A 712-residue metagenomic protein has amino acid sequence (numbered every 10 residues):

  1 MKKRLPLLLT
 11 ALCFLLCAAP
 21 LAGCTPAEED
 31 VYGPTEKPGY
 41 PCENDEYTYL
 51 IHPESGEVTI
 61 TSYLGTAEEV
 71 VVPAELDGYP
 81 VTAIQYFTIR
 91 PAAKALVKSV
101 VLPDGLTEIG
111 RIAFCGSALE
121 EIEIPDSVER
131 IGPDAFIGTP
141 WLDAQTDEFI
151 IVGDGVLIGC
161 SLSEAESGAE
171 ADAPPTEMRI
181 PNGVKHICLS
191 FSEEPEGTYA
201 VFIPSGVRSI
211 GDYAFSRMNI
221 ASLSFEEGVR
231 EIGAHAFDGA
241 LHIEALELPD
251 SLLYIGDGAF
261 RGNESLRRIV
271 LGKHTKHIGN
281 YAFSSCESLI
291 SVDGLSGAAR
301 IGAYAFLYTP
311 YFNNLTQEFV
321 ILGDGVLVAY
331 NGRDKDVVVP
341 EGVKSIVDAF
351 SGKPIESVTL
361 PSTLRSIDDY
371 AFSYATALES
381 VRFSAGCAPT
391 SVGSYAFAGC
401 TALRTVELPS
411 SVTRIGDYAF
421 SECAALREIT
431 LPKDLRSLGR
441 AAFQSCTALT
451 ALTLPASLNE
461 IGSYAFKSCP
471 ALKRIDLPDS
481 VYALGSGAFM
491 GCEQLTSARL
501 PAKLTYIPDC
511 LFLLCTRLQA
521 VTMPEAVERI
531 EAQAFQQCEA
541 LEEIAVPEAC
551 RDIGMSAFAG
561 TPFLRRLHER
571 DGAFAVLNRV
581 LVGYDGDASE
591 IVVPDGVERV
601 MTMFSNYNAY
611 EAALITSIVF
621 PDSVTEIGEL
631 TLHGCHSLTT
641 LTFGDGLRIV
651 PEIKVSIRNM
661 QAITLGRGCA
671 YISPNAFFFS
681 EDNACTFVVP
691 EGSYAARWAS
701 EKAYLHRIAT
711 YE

Functional and structural regions predicted by a protein language model:
M1-L9: Bacterial N-terminal signal peptides that target proteins for export
T10-P20: Bacterial N-terminal signal peptides
A18-K37: Sec-dependent signal peptide cleavage junction
E46-S55, G65-T82, A93-E108, G116-R130 (+25 more regions): Structural signature of tandem-repeat unit edges
Y86-A92: Short secondary-structure subsegments characteristic of cysteine-rich extracellular domains
F87, R111-A113, P133-A135, S190 (+19 more regions): Consensus positions within tandem repeat domains that build extended binding/scaffold surfaces
F677-S680, K702: Acidic, glycine/polar-enriched metal-coordinating patches/loops that mediate binding to polyanionic ligands
